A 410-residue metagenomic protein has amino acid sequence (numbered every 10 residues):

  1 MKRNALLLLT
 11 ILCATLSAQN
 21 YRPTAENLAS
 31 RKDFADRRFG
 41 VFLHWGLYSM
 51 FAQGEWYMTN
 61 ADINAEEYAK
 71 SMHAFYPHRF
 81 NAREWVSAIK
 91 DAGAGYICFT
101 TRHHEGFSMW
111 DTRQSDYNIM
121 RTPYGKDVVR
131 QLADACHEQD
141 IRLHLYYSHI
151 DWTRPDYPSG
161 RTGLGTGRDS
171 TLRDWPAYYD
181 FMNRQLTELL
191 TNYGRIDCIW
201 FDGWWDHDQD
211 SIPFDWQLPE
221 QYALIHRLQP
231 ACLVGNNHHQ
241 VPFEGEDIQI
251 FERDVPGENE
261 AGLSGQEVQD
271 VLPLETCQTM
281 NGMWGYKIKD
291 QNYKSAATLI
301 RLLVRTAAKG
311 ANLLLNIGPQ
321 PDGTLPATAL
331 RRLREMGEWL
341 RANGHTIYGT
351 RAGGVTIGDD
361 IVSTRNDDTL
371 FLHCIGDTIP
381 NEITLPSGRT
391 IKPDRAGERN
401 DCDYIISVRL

Functional and structural regions predicted by a protein language model:
M1-N4, I89: Positively charged n-region of N-terminal signal peptides that target proteins for export
L7: Non-catalytic RNA-recognition surface used by pseudouridine synthases
T10-A18: Hydrophobic h-region of N-terminal signal peptides that target proteins for export in Gram-negative bacteria
Q19-L410: Mature catalytic domains of secreted/periplasmic carbohydrate-active enzymes
